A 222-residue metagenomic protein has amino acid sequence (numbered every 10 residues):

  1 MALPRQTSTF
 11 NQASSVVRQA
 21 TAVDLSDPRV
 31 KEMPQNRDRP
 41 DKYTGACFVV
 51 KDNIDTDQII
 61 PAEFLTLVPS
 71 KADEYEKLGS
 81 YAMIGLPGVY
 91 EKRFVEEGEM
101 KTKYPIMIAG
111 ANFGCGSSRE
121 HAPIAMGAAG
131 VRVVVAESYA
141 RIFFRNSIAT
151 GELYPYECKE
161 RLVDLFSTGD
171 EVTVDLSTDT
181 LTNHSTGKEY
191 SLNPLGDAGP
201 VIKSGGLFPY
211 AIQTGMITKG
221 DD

Functional and structural regions predicted by a protein language model:
M1-D222: Fe-S-dependent hydro-lyases/dehydratases of central metabolism
